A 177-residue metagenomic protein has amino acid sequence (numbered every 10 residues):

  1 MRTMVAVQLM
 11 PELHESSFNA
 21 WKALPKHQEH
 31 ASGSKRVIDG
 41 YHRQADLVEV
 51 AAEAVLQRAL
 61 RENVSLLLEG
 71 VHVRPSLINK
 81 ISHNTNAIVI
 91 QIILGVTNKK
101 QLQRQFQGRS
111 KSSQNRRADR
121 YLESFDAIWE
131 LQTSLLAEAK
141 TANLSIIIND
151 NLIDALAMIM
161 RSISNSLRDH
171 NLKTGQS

Functional and structural regions predicted by a protein language model:
M1-R2, H72-P75, G95-L102, L152-D154: Conserved nucleotide-binding/hydrolysis micro-motifs of P-loop NTPases
M4-S65: Conserved nucleotide-sensing/catalytic segment adjacent to the nucleotide-binding pocket in NTP-handling enzymes
E12, A23-Q28, Y121, I128-Q132 (+2 more regions): N-terminal regions of ATP-driven nucleic-acid and macromolecular assemblies, encompassing P-loop NTP-binding domains
A51-N63, R120, S124-L131, L135: Substrate-engagement module of ASCE P-loop NTPases
R61-L68, I88-I90: Loop/turn-to-beta-strand initiation segments
N79-A87, R161-N165: Short, surface-exposed basic-aromatic patches at helix termini and helix-loop junctions that form
T85-T133: A glycine- and Lys/Arg-enriched "phosphate-lid" helix/loop adjacent to the NTP-binding pocket of small-molecule kinases
T133-S177: NTP-dependent small-molecule kinase module
